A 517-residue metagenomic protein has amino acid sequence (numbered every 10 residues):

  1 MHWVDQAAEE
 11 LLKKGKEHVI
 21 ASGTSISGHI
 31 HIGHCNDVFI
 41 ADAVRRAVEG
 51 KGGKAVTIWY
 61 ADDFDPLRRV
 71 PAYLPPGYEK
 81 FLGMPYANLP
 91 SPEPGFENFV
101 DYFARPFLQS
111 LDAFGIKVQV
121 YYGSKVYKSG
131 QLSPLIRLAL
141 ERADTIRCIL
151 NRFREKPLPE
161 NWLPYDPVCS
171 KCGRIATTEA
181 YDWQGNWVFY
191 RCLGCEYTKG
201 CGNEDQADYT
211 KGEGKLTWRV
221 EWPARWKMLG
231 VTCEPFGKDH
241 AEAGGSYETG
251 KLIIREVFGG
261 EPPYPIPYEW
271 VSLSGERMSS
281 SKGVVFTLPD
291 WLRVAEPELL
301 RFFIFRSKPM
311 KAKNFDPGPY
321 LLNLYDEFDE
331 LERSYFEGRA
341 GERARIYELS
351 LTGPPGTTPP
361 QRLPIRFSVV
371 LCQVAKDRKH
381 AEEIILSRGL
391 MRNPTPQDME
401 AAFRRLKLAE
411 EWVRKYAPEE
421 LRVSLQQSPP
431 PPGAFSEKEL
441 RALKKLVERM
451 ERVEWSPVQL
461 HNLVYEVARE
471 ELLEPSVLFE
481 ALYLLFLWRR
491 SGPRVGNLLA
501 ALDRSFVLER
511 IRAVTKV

Functional and structural regions predicted by a protein language model:
M1-G15, H29-I30, V56-I58, R147 (+4 more regions): Basic, alpha-helical terminal appendages of large translation-related enzymes
M1-L74, P223-E242: N-terminal catalytic cores of NTP/NDP-binding nucleotidyl/phosphoryl-transfer enzymes
H31, A139, E296, L482: Residue-level signal for inorganic ion chemistry
R46-G53, E256-E261, L473-E474, V517: Secondary-structure transition/capping motifs at alpha-helix termini and the adjoining loop/turn into the next element
D65-F81, L135-I136, R277: Charged, often glycine-rich, active-site loop that binds/positions anionic groups
Y78-S110, F114: A glycine-rich helix N-cap at a beta->alpha junction
I116-V120, S124-Y268, S272-L288: Active-site cores that bind ATP or allylic diphosphates and position pyrophosphate for catalysis
E242, Y247, V257, E269-K415 (+1 more regions): Catalytic adenosine-cofactor/nucleotide-binding cores of aminoacyl-tRNA synthetases and other
